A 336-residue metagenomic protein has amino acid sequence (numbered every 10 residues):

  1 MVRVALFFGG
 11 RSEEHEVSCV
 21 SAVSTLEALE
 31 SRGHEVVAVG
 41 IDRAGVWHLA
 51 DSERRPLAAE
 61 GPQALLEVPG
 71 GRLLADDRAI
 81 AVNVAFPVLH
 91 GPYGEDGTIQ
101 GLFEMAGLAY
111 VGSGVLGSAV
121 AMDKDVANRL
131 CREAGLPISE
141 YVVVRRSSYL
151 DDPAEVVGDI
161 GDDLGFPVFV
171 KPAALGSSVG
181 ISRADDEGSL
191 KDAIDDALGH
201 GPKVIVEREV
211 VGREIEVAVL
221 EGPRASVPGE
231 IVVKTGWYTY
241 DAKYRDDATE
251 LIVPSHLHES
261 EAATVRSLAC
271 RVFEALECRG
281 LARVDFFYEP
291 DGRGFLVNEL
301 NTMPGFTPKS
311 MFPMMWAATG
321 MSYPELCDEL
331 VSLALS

Functional and structural regions predicted by a protein language model:
M1-L116, V120-M122, V126, R145-G158 (+1 more regions): ATP-binding N-terminal substructure of ATP-dependent carboxylate-amine bond-forming enzymes
V2, S139, L164-F166, V179 (+5 more regions): Change "...and in nucleic-acid phosphodiester-cleaving endonucleases..." to "...and in nucleic-acid processing enzymes
V2-F8, V20, A79, V120-R213: Active-site nucleotide/adenylate-binding loops and adjacent lid/helix of ATP-dependent enzymes
V36, A109-Y110, I138, V168 (+1 more regions): Hydrophobic beta-strand scaffold residues
D185-S267, P290, G294-L296: Phosphate-binding site of ATP-dependent enzymes
R208, V219, F273-P308, W316: Conserved metal-phosphate-binding beta-hairpin within the catalytic cores of diverse ATP-dependent phosphoryl-transfer
E230-A282, M311-S336: Active-site "cap" helix and flanking loop/linker of ATP-utilizing ligase/carboxylase catalytic domains
